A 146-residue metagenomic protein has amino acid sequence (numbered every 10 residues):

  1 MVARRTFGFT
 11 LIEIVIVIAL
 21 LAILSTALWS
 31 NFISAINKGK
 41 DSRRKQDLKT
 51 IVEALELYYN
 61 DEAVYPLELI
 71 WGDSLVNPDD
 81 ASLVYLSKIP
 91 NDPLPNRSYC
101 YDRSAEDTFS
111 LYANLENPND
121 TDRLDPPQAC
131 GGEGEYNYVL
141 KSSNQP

Functional and structural regions predicted by a protein language model:
M1-V2, L75, Y138: Detector for intrinsically disordered, low-structure N-terminal pre-sequences
V2-F32: N-terminal single-pass transmembrane signal-anchor helix
T6, R43, R103-E106: A generic fold-level signal
W29-K49: Aliphatic-rich helix starts adjacent to a transmembrane/signal segment
E56-N117: Extracellular/periplasmic head regions of type IV pilus-like filament subunits
E106-P146: Short, surface-exposed interaction loops/tails
